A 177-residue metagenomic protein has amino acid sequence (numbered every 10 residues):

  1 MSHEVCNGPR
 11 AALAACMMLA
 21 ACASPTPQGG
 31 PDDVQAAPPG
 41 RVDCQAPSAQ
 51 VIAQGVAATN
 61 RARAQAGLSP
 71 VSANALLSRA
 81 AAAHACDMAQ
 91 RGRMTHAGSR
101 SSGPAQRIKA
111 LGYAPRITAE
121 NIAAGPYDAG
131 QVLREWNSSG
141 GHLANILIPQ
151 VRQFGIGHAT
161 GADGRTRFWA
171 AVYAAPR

Functional and structural regions predicted by a protein language model:
S2-A12: Bacterial N-terminal signal peptides that target proteins for export
A11-L19: Sec-dependent N-terminal signal peptides
L19-P39: Bacterial Sec signal peptide processing site at the extreme N-terminus
P31-D33, A75-Y127, I146: Short, surface-exposed glycine/acidic/tryptophan-bearing loops
D33-Q90: A short alpha-helix/helix-coil micro-patch that ends at or immediately precedes a cysteine
I52-N60, L68, S78, A82-A85 (+7 more regions): Extracytoplasmic/secreted envelope proteins and their assembly/folding machinery, especially bacterial periplasmic
A124-R177: Disulfide-stabilized extracellular recognition modules
